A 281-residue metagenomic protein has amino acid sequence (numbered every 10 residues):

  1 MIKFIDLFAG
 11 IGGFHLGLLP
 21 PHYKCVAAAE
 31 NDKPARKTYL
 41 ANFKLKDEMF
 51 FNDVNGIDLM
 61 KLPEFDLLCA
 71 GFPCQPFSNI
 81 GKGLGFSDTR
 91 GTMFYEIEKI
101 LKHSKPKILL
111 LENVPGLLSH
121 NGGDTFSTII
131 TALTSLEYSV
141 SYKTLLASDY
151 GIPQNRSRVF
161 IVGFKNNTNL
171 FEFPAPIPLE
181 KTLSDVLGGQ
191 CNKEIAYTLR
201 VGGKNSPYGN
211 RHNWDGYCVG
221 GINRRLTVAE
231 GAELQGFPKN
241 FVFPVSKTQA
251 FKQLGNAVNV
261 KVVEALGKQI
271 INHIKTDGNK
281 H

Functional and structural regions predicted by a protein language model:
M1-F4: Extreme N-terminal starter segment of soluble prokaryotic enzymes
L7-I11: Class I SAM-dependent methyltransferase "Motif I" SAM/SAH-binding loop
G12, L16: Glycine-rich SAM-binding Motif I of class I
C25-E30: Conserved SAM-binding motif I beta-strand of class I
K33-K37: Short alpha-helix immediately C-terminal to the canonical SAM-binding loop
K46-D53: Conserved SAM-binding strand-loop segment of SAM-dependent methyltransferases
I57-L67, C74-R224: Class I S-adenosyl-L-methionine
S184-H281: C-terminal target-recognition/interaction regions appended to catalytic cores
